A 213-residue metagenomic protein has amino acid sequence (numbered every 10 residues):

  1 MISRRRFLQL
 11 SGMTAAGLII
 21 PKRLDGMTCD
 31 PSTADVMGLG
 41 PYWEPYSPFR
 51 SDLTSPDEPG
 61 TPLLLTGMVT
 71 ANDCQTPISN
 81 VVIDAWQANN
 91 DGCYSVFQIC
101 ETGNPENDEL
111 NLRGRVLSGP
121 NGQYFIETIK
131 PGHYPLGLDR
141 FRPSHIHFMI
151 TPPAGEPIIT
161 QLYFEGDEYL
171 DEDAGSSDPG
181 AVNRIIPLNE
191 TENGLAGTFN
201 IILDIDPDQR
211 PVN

Functional and structural regions predicted by a protein language model:
M1-A15: N-terminal secretory signal peptides and thylakoid transit peptides that target proteins across membranes
D25-N213: Beta-strand-dominated extracellular/periplasmic modules and repeats in secreted or surface-exposed proteins
